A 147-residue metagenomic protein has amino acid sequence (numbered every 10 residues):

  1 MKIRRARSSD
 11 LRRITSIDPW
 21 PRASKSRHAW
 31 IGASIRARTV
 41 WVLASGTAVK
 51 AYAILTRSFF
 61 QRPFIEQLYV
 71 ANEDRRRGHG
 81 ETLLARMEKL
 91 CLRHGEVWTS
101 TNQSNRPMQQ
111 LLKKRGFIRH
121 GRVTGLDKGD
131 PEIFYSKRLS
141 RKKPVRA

Functional and structural regions predicted by a protein language model:
M1-S9, R141-A147: Conserved N-terminal entry element of GNAT/NAT acetyltransferase domains
R5-Q67, A71, L84, L90 (+1 more regions): Acetyl-CoA-dependent GNAT
L68-R75, T101-N102: A short, internal acetyl-CoA/4′-phosphopantetheine-binding micro-motif in the GNAT/acyltransferase core
D74, G78-R86: Conserved acetyl-CoA pyrophosphate-binding loop and the N-cap/start of the following alpha-helix in GNAT-like
L83, N105-M108: Conserved short alpha-helix immediately C-terminal to the canonical SAM/SAH-binding motif I of Rossmann-like
C91-Q103: Conserved GNAT acetyl-CoA-binding A-motif
S100-N102, I118-F134: Conserved catalytic-core motifs of GNAT/GCN5-like acyltransferases
L111-K113, F117: Conserved active-site tyrosine of GNAT-family acetyltransferases
